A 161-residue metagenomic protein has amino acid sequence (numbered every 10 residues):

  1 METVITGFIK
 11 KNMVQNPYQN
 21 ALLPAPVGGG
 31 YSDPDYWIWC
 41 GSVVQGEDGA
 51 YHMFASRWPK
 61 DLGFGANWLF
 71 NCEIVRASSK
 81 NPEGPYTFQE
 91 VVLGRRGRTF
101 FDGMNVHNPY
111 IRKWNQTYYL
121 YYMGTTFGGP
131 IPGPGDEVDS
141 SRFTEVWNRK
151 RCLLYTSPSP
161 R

Functional and structural regions predicted by a protein language model:
E2-P24, A55-P82: Beta-propeller domains
L22-Y31, V91-F101: Surface-exposed loop and turn segments in beta-propeller and other repeat-based domains that flank or scaffold
Y31-P34, G63-F70, F100-D102, G133 (+1 more regions): Short consensus segments that form the blades of beta-propeller domains, in both extracellular/periplasmic
I38, N71-I74, V106: Short coil/loop residues immediately preceding or within conserved phosphate-binding loops of NTP-utilizing enzyme
W39-G65, Q89-E90, N108-D136, F143-W147: Hydrophobic core segments of beta-strands in well-ordered, beta-rich domains
C72-I74, K150-L153: Repetitive beta-architecture junctions, highlighting loop-to-beta-strand starts across blade-like repeats
S79-F88, S157: Asp-box/BNR beta-propeller loop motif
Y155-R161: Conserved small/polar residues in nucleotide/adenosyl-binding loops
